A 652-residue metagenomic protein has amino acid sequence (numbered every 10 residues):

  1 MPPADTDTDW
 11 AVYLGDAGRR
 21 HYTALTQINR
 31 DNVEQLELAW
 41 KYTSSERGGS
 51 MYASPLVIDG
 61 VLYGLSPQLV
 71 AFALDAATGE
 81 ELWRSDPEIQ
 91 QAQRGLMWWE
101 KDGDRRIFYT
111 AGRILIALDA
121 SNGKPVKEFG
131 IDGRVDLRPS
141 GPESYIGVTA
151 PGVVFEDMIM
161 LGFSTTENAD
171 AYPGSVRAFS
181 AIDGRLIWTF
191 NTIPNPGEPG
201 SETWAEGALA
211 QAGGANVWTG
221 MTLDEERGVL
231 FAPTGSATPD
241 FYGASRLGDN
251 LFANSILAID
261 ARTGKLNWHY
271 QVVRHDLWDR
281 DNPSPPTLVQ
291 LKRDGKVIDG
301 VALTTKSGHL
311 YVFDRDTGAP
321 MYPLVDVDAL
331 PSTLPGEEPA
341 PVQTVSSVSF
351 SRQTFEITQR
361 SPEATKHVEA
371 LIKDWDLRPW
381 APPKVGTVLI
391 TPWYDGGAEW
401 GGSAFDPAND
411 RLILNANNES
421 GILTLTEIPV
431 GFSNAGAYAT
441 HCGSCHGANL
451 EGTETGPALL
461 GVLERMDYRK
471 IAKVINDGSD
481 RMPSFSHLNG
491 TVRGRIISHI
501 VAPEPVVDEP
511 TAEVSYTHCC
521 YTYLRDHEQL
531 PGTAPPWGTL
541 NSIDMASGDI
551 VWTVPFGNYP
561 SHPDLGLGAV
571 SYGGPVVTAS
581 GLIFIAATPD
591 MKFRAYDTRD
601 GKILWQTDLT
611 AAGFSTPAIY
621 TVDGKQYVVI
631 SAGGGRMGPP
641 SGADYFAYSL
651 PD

Functional and structural regions predicted by a protein language model:
M1, G421-A437: Electrostatic cytochrome c docking/interface patches
M1-T26, P335, P339-V368, E509-Y516: N-terminal pre-domain segments of enzymes
W10-L14, G49-V70, Q90-L115, S144-D170 (+10 more regions): Repeat-blade elements of multi-bladed beta-propeller folds
L14-G18, N29-N32, W40-T43, S66 (+15 more regions): Sec/Tat-exported extracytoplasmic proteins
A17, T23-Y63, R84-D86, G386-D395: Asp/Glu-centered strand-loop micro-motifs enriched in Gly/Pro and often flanked by an aromatic residue
N32-S45, A71-Q91, W98, D102 (+10 more regions): Extracytoplasmic/lumenal domain signature
V229, V430-F432, A439-V507, A586 (+1 more regions): Extracytoplasmic electron-transfer domains, predominantly the class I c-type cytochrome c fold
A340-Q343, S347-A416, I500, E504-D508 (+2 more regions): Long, low-complexity segments enriched in small/aliphatic residues
